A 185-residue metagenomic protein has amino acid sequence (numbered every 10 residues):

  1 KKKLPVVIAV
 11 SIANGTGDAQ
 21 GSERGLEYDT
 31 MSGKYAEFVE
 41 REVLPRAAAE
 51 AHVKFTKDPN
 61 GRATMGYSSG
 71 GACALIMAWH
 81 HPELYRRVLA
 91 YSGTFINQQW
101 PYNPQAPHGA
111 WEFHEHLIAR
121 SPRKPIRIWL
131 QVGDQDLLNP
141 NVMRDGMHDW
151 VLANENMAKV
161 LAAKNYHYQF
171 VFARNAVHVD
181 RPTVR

Functional and structural regions predicted by a protein language model:
K1-R185: Non-catalytic cap/lid and distal C-terminal segments of serine-dependent acyl enzymes
